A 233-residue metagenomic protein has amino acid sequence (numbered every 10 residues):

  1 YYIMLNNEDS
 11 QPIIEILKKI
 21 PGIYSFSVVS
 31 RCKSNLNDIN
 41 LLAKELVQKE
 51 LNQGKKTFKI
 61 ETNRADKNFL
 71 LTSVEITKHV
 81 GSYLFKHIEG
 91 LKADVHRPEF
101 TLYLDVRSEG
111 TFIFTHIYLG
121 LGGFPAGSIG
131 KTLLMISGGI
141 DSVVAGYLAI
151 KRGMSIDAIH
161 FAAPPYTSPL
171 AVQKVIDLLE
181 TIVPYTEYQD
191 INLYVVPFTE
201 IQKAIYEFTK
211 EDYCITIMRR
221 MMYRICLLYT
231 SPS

Functional and structural regions predicted by a protein language model:
Y1-L133, V143-I191: RNA-binding accessory domains that recognize and position tRNA/RNA substrates
I129, K203-E207: Gly-rich Lys/Arg/Thr-decorated short loops/hinges at beta-loop-alpha junctions or inter-strand turns that position
G139: Conserved G/P- and acidic residue-centered "switch" motifs that form tight phosphate/ATP-binding loops in soluble
V196-K203: Adenine nucleotide-associated cytosolic modules
F208-I215: Cys/His-rich Zn2+-binding cysteine-cluster or related metal-binding knuckle/ribbon modules and their
Y229-S233: Conserved small/polar residues in nucleotide/adenosyl-binding loops
